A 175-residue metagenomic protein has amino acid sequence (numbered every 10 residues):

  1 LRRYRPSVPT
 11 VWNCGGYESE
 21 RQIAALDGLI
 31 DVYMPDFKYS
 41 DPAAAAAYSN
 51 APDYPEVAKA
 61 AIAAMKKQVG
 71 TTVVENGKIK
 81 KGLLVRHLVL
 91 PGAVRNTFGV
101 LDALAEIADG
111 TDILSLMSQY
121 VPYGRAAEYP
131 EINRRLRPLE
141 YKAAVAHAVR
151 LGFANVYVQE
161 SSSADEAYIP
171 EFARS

Functional and structural regions predicted by a protein language model:
L1-T72, Y157-Q159: Core AdoMet radical
G70-S175: Auxiliary Fe-S-binding modules of radical SAM enzymes
